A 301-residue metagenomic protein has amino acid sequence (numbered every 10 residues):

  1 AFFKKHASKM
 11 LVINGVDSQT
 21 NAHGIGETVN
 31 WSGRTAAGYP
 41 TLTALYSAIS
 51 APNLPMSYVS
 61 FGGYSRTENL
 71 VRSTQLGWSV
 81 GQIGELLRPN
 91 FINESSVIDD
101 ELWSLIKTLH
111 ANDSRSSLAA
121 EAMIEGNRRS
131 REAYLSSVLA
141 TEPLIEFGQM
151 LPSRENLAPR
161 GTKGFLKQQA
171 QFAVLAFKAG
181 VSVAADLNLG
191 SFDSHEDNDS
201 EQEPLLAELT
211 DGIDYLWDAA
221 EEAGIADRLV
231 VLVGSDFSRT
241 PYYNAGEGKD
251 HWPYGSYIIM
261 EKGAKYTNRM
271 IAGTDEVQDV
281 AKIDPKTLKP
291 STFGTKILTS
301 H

Functional and structural regions predicted by a protein language model:
A1-H301: Ligand-binding pockets and gating/stacking loops
